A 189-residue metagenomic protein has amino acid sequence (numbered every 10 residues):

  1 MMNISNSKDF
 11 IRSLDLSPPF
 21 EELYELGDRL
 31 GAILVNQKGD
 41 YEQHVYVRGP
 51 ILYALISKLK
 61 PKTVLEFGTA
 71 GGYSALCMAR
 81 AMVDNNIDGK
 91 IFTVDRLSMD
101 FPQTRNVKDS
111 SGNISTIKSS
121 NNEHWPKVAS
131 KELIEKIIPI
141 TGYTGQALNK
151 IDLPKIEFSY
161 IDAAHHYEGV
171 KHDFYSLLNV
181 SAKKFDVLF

Functional and structural regions predicted by a protein language model:
M1-H44: Rossmann-like AdoMet
N36-K38, E42-Q43, Y53-F189: S-adenosylmethionine/decaboxylated-SAM
R48: Conserved pre-motif I regulatory segment
